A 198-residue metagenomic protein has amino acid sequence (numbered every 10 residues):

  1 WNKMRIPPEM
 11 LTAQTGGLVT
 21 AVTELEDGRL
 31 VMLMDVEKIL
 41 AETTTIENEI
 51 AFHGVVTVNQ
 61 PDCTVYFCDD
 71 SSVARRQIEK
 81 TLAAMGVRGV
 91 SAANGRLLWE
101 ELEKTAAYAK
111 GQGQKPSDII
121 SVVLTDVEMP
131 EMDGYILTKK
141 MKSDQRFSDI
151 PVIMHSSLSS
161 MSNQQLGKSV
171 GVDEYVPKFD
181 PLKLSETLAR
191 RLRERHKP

Functional and structural regions predicted by a protein language model:
W1-L25: Flexible, small-/acidic-enriched active-site or ligand-binding loops
D62-V73, I78-L82, V123: Conserved acidic segment of CheY-like receiver
S91-V122: Acidic, metal-coordinating helix/loop segments flanking the phosphotransfer/catalytic sites of two-component signaling
N94, D133-L137: Acidic catalytic/metal-coordinating carboxylates
M129: Receiver (REC) domain active-site loop signature in two-component systems and cognate sites in sensor histidine kinases
I136, L158-P177, L182: Alpha4 helix (beta4-alpha4-beta5 surface) of REC/receiver domains from two-component response regulators
